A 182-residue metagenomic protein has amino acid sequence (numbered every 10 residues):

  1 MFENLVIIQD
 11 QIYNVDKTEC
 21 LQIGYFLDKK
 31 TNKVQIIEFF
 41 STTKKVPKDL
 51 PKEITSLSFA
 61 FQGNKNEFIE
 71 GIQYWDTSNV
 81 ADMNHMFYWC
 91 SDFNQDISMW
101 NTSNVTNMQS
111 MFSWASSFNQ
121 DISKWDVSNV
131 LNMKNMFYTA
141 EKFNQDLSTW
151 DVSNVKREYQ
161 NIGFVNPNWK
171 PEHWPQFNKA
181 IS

Functional and structural regions predicted by a protein language model:
M1-S182: Negatively charged
